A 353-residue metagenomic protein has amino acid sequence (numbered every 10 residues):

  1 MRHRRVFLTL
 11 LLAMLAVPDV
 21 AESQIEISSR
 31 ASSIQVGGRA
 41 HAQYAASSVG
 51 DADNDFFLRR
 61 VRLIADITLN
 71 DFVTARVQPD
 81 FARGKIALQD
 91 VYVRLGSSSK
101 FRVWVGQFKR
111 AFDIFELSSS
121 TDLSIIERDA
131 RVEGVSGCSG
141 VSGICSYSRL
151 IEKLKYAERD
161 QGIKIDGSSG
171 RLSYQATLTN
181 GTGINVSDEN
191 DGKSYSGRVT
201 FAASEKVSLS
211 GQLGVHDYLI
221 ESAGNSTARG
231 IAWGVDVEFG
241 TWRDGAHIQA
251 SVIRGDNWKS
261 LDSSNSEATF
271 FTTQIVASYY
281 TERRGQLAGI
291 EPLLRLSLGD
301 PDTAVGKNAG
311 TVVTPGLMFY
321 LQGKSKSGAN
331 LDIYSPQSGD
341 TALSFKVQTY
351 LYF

Functional and structural regions predicted by a protein language model:
M1, V17, E127, G328-N330: Intrinsically disordered, low-complexity peptide-like regions
M1-L8: Bacterial N-terminal signal peptides that target proteins for export
V17-S23: Sec/Tat signal peptide C-region and signal peptidase I cleavage site
I25-I184, E189-S196, T200-L209, Q274-E282 (+3 more regions): Outer membrane beta-barrel
S48-D51, N70, R94-G96, W104-Q107 (+2 more regions): Outer-membrane beta-barrel pore domains
